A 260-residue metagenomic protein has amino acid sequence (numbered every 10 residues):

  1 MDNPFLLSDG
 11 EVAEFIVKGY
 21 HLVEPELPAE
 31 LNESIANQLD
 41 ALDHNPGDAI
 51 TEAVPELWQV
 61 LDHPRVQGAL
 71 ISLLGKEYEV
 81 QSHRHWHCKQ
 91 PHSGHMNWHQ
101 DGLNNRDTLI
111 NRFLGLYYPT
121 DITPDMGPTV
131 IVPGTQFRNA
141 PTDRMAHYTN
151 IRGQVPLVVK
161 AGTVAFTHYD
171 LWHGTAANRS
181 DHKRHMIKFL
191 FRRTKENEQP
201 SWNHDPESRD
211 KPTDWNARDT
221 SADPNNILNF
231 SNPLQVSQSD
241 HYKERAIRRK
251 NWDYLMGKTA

Functional and structural regions predicted by a protein language model:
M1-D107: Non-heme Fe(II)-dependent double-stranded beta-helix
H83-R84, G115-Y117, I187-F191: A structural signal for short, well-ordered beta-strand segments
S93-V158, N197-D205: Catalytic core of non-heme Fe(II) oxygenases with the double-stranded beta-helix
N139, H173-T175: Short, solvent-exposed loop/turn segments at secondary-structure junctions
V159-H173: Conserved metal-binding segment of the jelly-roll/cupin
A176-A260: Non-heme Fe(II)/2-oxoglutarate
